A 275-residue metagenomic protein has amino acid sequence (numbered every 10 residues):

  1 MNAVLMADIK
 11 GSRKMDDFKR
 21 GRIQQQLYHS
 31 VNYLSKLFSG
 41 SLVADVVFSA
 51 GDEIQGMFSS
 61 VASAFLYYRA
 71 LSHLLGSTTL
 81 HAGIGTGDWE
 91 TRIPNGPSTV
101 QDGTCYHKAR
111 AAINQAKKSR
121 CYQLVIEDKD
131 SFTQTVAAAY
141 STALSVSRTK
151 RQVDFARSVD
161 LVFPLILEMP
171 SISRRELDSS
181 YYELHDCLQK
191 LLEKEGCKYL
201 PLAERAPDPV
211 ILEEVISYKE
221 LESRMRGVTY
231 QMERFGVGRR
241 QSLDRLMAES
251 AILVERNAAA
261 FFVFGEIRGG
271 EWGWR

Functional and structural regions predicted by a protein language model:
M1-R275: Regulatory and interdomain segments flanking nucleotide-handling catalytic cores in signaling/defense enzymes
